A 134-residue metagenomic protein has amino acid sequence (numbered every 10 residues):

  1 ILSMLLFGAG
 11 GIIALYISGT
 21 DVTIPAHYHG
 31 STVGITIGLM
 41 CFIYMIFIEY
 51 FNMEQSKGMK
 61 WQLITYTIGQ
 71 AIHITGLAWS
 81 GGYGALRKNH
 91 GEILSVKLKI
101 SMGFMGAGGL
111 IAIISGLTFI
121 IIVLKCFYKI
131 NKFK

Functional and structural regions predicted by a protein language model:
I1-K134: Hydrophobic alpha-helical transmembrane segments of multi-pass integral membrane proteins
